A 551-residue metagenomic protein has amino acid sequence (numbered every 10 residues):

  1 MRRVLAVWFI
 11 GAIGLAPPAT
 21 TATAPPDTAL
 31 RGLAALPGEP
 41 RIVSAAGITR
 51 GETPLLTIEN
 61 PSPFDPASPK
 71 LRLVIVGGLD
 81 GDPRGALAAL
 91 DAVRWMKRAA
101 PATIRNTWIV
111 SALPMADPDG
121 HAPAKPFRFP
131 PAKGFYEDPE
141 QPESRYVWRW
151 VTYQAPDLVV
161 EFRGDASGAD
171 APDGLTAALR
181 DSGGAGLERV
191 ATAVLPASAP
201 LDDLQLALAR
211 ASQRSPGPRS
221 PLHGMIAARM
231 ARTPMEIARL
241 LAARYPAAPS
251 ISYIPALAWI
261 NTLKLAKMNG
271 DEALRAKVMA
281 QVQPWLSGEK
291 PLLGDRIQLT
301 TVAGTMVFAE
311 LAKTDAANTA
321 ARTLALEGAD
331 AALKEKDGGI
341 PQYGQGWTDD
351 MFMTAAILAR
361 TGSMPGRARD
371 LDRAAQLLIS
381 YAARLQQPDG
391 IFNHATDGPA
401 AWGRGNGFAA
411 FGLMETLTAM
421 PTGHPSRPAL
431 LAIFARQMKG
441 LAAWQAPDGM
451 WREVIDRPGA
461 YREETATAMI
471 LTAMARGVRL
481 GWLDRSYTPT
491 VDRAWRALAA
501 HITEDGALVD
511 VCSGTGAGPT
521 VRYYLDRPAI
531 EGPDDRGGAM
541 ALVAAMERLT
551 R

Functional and structural regions predicted by a protein language model:
M1, L5, L15, T20-G32 (+2 more regions): C-terminal accessory segments enriched in acidic
T49-R50, A67-T192: Active-site/substrate-binding loop(s) of hydrolase catalytic cores
G51-N60: A short loop-to-beta-strand scaffold at the N-terminal edge of the catalytic core in hydrolase folds
L79-P83, A116-H121, G164-G168, P196-P200 (+7 more regions): Solvent-exposed loop/turn segments at secondary-structure junctions within structured extracellular/periplasmic domains
R94-R98, I260-K267, M306-K313, A356-S363 (+3 more regions): Short glycine/serine- and small hydrophobic-enriched flexible loop segments
L222-A231, M235, A243-A256, M268 (+4 more regions): CBM-like carbohydrate-recognition segments
R275-A276, W285-A395, A401: Extended ligand-binding groove/face enriched in aromatic
T348-F352, A359-I455, A460-L471, L483-R522 (+3 more regions): Extended ligand-binding clefts on enzyme/binding-domain cores
